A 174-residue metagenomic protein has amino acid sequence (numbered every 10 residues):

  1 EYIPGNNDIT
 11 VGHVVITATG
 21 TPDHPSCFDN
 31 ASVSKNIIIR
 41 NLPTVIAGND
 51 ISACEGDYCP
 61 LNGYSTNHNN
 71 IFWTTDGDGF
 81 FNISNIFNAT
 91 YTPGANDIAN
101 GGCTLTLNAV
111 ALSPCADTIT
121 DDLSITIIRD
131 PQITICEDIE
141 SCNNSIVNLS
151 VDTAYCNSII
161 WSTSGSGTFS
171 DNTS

Functional and structural regions predicted by a protein language model:
E1, F72-I86, N96-I98, I160-S174: Low-complexity "stalk/linker" and mucin-like segments enriched in Ser/Thr/Pro/Ala/Gly
E1-I16, D23, N85-C103, T173-S174: Solvent-exposed segments in extracellular or luminal domains encompassing
T21-F28, V110-A116: Short, solvent-exposed loop/turn segments at the edges of extracellular beta-sandwich modules
C27, A47, I51-D57, I139-S145: Short, solvent-exposed loop/linker segments at the N-terminal edge of repeated beta-sheet extracellular domains
D29-K35, D117-L123: Extracellular and select intracellular beta-sandwich modules with Ser/Thr-enriched, small-residue motifs on
K35-N41, L123-R129: Interdomain boundary/hinge segments at the C-termini of tandem beta-sandwich modules
L42-N49, D130-E137: Proline-enriched interdomain boundary motifs that mark the N-terminal boundary and often initiate the first structured
D57-T66, N144-T153: A short beta-strand segment in extracellular, disulfide-stabilized domains
